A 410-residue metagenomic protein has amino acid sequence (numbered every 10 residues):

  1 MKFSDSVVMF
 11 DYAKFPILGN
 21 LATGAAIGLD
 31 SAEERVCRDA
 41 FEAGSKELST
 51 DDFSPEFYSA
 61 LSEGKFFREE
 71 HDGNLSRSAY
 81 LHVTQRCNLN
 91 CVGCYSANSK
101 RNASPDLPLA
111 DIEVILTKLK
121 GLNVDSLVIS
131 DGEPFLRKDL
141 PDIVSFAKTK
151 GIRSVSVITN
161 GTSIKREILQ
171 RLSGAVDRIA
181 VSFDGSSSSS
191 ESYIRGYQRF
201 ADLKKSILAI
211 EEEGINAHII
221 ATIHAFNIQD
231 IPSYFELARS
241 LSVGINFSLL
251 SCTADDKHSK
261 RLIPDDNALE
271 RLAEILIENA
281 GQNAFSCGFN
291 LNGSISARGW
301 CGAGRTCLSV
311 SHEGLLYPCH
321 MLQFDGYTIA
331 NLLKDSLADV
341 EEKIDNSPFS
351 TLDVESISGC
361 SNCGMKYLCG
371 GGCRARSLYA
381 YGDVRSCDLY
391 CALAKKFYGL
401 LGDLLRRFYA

Functional and structural regions predicted by a protein language model:
M1, P232, G244-F247, S251-D325 (+1 more regions): A C-terminal junction/extension of Radical SAM enzymes
F3-L29, S49-Y80: N-terminal [4Fe-4S]-dependent radical SAM core
G28-L48: Short amphipathic alpha-helical recognition elements used for nucleic-acid or partner binding across transcription
R38, D265-S296, M321-G370, F408-Y409: C-terminal accessory region of radical SAM enzymes
G73-N74, S78-A110, L122: Canonical Radical SAM [4Fe-4S] cluster-binding loop centered on the CxxxCxxC motif and its immediate flanking residues
P105, L109-E133, R137-L250: Radical SAM/AdoMet-radical enzyme domain recognition
I115-G132, S386-A410: Short Fe-S-cluster ligation motifs
S350, V354-L400: Cysteine-cluster motifs in flexible loop/terminal segments that predominantly coordinate metals
